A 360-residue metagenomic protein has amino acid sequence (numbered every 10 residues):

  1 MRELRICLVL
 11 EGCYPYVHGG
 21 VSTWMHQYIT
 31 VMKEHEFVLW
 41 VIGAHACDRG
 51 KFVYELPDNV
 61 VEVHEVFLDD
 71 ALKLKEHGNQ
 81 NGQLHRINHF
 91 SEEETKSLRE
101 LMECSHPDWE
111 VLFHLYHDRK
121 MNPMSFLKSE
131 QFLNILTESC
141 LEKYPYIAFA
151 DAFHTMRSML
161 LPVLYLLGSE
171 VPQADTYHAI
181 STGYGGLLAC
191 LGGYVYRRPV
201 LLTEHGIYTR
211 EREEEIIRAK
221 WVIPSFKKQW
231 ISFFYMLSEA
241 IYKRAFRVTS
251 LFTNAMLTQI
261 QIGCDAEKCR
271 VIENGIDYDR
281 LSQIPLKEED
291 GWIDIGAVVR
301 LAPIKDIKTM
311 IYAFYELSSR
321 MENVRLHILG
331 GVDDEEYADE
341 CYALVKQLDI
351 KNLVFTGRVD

Functional and structural regions predicted by a protein language model:
M1-E142: N-terminal subdomain of nucleotide-sugar transferases
V163-Q173, V195, Y208, S225-V248: Membrane-proximal helix-turn-helix segments that form the acceptor-binding/catalytic region of lipid-linked
G168-G186, V195-L201, H205: Short N-terminal targeting/anchoring amphipathic segment
N254, G275: Carbohydrate-associated surface elements
Y278, A302-I307, R320, E335: A short, basic/aromatic alpha-helical/loop segment that forms part of the nucleotidyl-sugar donor-binding site
P285-E316, L326-H327: Conserved donor-binding/catalytic core segment of Leloir-type glycosyltransferases
H327, A338-V359: Nucleotide-activated donor-binding/catalytic signature segment of Leloir-type glycosyltransferases, i.e., the conserved
